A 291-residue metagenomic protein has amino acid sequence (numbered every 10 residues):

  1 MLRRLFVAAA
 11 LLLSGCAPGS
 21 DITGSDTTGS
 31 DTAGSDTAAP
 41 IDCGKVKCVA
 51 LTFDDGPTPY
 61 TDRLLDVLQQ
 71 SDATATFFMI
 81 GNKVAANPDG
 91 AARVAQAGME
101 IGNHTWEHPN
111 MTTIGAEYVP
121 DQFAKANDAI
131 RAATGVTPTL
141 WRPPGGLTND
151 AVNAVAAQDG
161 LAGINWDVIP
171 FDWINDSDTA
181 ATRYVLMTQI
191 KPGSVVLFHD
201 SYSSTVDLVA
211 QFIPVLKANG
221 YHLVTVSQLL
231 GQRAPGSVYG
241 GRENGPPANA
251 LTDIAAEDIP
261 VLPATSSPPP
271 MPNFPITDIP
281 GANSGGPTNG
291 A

Functional and structural regions predicted by a protein language model:
M1-F6: Bacterial N-terminal signal peptides that target proteins for export
L13-G15: C-terminal motif of bacterial Sec signal peptides marking the signal peptidase cleavage site
A17-G19: Bacterial signal peptide processing site
I22-I114, Y118, Q122-A132, V136-P138 (+2 more regions): Active-site beta->alpha N-cap acidic-glycine motif
P40-C43, S71, V84-A85, S204-G290: C-terminal domain-boundary segment and adjacent tail
F53-D55, F78-N82, T105-W106, R142-G146 (+3 more regions): Active-site-proximal beta-strand/loop segments in catalytic clefts of secreted hydrolases
T74, E100, A162, I169 (+1 more regions): Residue-level detector of anion-binding/catalytic polar loops
P109-T137, G146-P192, T205-L208: Alpha-helical scaffold elements lining the catalytic groove of polysaccharide deacetylases
